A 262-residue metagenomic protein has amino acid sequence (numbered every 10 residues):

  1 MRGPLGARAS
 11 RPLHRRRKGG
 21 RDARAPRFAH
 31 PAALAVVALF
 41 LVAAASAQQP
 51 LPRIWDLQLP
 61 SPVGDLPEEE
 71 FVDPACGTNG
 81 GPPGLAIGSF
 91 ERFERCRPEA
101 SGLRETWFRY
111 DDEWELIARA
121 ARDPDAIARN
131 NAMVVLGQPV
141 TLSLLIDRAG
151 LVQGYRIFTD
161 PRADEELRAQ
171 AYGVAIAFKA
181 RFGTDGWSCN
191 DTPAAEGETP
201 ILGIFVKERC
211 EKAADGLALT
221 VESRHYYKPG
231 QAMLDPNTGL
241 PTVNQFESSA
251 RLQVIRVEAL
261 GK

Functional and structural regions predicted by a protein language model:
R2-A9, G20-R21: Intrinsic, low-complexity polybasic segments
P12-H14, A25-A32: N-terminal polybasic/positive-inside topogenic patches
P31-V42: Bacterial N-terminal signal peptides
A43-A47: Sec/Tat signal peptide C-region and signal peptidase I cleavage site
Q48-R95, E115-T141, R148-K262: Non-cytosolic coordination micro-motifs
A100-P124: Mixed-charge, low-complexity intrinsically disordered segments
